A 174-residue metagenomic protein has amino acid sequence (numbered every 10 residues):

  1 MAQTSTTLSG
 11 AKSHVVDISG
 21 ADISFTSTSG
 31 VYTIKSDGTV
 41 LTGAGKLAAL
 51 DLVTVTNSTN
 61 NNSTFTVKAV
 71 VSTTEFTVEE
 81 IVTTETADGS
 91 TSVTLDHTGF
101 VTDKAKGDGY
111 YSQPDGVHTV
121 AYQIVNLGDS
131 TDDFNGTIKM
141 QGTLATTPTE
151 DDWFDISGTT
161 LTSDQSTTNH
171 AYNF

Functional and structural regions predicted by a protein language model:
A2-T6: Predominantly extracellular/luminal regions of secreted and cell-surface proteins, especially disulfide-bonded
G10-L47, T56-F100: Small/polar beta-strand repeat architecture
S13, H97-S112, T143: Short Trp-Ser/Thr-centered turn/loop motifs at beta-strand boundaries
V53, P114-D132: A short beta-strand element within beta-rich, extracytoplasmic domains of secreted/secretory-pathway proteins
S63, G116, F134-G136: Residues that flank catalytic or metal-binding motifs in active/ligand-binding sites
F100, D108-P114, F154-F174: Beta-sandwich interaction modules
D132-F154: Short, surface-exposed beta-strand/strand-loop-strand elements in extracellular ectodomains
